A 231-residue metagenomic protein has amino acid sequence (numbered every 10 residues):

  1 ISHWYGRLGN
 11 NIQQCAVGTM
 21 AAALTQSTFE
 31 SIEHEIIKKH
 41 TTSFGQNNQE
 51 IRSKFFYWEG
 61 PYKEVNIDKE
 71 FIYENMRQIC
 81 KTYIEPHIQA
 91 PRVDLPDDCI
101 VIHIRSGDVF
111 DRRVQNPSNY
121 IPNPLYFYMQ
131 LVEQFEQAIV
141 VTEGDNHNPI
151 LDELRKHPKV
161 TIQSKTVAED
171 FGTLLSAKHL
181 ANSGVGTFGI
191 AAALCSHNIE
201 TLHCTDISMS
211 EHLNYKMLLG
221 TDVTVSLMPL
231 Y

Functional and structural regions predicted by a protein language model:
H3-Q13, D111-R113, N119: A short, glycine/small-residue-rich beta-strand->loop->alpha-helix junction that serves as a flexible
L8-A21, S183: Conserved beta-strand->loop/alpha-helix structural units within folded catalytic cores of enzymes with alpha/beta
M20-T25, Q134: A short, Lys/Arg-enriched amphipathic alpha-helix followed by its capping loop at the start of a domain
T25-H34, L202-C204: Short, well-structured active-site flanking segments
E33-E136: Secretory-pathway luminal glycosyltransferase catalytic domains
I37-R52, H147-P158, H212-T221: Short, aromatic/basic amphipathic alpha-helical patches
I67, H212-Y231: Leloir-type glycosyltransferase catalytic cores
V132-C204, M209-Y215: Donor-binding and catalytic core of enzymes assembling or modifying cell-surface/extracellular glycoconjugates
